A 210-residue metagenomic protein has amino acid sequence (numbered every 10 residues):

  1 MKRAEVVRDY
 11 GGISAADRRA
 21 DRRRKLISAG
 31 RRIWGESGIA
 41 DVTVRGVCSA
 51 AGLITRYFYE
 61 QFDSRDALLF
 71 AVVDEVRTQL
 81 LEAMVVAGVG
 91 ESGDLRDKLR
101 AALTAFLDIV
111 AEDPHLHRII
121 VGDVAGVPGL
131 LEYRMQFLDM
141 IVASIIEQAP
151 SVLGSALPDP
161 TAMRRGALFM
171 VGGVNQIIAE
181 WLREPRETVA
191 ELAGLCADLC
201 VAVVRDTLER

Functional and structural regions predicted by a protein language model:
M1-Y10, D108, E147-S151, R164 (+1 more regions): C-terminal peripheral helix-coil segments that are non-catalytic and often amphipathic
R19-G30, V47, V72-L80: Generic hydrophobic, amphipathic alpha-helix propensity
I33-A67, A71: Helix-turn-helix
T55-E60, R77, L81, V204: Membrane-embedded alpha-helical bundles of multi-pass transporters/translocases, especially carrier/permease families
A71, V85-E112, A193: Hydrophobic alpha-helical connector segments
M84-E91, I120-V124, V152, W181-P185: Secondary-structure edge/capping motif, primarily at the C-terminal ends of alpha-helices and the immediately following
V110-L131, I146-A149, A179: Amphipathic alpha-helical segments used for helix-helix packing
P128-G154, T161-Q176, E191-G194, D198: Amphipathic alpha-helical packing segments from all-alpha helical-bundle domains
